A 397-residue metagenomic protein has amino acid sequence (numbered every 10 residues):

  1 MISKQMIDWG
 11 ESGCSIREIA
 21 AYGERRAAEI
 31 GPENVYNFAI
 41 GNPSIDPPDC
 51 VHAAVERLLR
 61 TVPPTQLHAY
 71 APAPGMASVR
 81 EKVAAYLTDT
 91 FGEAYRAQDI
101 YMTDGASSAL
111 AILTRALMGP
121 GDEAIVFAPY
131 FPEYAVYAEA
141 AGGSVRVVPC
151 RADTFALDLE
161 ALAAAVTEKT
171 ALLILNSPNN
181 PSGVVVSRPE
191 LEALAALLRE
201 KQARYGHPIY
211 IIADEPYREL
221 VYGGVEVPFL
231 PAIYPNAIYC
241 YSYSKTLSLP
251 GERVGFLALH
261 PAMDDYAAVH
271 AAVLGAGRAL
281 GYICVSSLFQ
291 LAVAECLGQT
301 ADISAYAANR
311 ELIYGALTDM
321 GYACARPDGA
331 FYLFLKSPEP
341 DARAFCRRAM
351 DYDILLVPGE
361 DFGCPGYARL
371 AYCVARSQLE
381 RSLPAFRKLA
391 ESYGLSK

Functional and structural regions predicted by a protein language model:
M1-I19, A27-T61, P74, S78 (+1 more regions): PLP-dependent class I/II
Q66-L67: Pre-Walker A segment
